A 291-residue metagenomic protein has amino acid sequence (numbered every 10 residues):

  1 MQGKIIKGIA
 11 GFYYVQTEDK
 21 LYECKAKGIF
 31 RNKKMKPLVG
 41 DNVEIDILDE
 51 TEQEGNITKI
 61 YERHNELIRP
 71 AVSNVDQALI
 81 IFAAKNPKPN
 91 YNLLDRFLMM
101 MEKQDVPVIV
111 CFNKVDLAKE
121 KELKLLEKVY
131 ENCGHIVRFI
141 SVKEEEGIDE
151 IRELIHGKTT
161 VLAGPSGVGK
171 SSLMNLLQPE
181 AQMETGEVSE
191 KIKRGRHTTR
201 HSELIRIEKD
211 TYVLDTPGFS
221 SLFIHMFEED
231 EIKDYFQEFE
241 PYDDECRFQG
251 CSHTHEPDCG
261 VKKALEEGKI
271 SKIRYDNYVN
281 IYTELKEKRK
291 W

Functional and structural regions predicted by a protein language model:
M1-I9: Structural detector for short beta-strands of small beta-barrel domains
G11, G28, K34-T51, Y61-Q77 (+6 more regions): Helix-rich effector regions associated with P-loop NTPase G domains
Y13-T17, C24, I45: SH3/SH3-like beta-barrel fold
E50-I60, K88-N90: Short, Lys/Arg- and Gly-enriched loop/turn segments at beta-strand edges
K85-G134: Phosphate-binding glycine-rich loops and their immediate beta-loop-alpha structural context
D116-V168: Canonical P-loop GTPase G-domain recognition
